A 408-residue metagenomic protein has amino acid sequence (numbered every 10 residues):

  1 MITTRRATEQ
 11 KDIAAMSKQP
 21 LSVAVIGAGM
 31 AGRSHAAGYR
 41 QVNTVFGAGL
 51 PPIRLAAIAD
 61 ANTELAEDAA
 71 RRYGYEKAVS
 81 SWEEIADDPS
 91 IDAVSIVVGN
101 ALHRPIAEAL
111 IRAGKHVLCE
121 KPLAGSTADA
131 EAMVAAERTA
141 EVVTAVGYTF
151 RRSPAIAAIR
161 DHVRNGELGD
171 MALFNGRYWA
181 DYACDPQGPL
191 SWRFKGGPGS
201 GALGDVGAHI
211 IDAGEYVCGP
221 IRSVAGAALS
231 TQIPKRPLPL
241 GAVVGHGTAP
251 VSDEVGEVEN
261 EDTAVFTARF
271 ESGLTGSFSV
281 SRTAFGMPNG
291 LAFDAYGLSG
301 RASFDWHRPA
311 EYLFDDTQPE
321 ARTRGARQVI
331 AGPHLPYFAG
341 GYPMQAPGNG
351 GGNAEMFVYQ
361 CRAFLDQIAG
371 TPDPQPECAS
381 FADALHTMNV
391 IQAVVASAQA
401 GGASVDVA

Functional and structural regions predicted by a protein language model:
I2-S17, A93-S95, G348-N353, V358-A408: C-terminal helix-rich "cap/oligomerization" subdomain common to oxidoreductases
I2-Y73: N-terminal Rossmann-like dinucleotide-binding module
A15, A93, G99-N100, R104-R152 (+1 more regions): Beta-strand-loop-alpha-helix segment that lines the small-molecule cofactor/substrate pocket of alpha/beta enzymes
P20, T149, I233-E261, V265 (+3 more regions): C-terminal glycine/acidic-rich active-site capping loop/insertion
A56, E76, S90-D92: Conserved acidic residues
E76-W82: Conserved SAM-binding strand-loop segment of SAM-dependent methyltransferases
F150-V258, G401: Predominantly a Rossmann-like dinucleotide-binding segment in NAD(P)-dependent oxidoreductases
A208, S279-P288, G352: Glycine-rich phosphate/pyrophosphate-binding beta-alpha loops
